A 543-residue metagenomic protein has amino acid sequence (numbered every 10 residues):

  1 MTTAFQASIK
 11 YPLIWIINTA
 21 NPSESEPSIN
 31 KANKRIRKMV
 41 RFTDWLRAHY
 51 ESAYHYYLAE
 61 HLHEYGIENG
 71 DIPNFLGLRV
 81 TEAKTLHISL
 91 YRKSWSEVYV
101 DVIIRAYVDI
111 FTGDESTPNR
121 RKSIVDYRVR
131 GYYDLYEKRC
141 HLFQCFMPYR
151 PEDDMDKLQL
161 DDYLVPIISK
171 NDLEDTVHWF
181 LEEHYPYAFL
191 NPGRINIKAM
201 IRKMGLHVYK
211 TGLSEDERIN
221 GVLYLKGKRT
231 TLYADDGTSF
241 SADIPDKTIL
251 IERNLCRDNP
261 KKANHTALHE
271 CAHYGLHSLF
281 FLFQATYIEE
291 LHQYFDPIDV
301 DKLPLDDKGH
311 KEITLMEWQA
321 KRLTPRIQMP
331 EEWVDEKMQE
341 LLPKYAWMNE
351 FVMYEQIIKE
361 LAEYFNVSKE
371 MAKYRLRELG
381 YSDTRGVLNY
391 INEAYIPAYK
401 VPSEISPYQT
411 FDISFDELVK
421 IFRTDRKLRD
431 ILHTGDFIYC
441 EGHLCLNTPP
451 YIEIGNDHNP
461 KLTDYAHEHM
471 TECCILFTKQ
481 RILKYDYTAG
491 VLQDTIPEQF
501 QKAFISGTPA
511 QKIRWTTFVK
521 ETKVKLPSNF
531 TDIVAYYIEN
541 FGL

Functional and structural regions predicted by a protein language model:
F5, Y11-A20, S28-R92, E97 (+1 more regions): Pan-zinc metallopeptidase signature
D101-S239: Contiguous, non-catalytic segments that form substrate-binding/exosite surfaces or channel walls
L173, G193, N264, L268 (+2 more regions): Hydrophobic (often cysteine-bearing) scaffold residues that line and stabilize catalytic clefts of nucleotide/cofactor
I201, A320, A372: Divalent metal-coordination and catalytic microenvironments
Y209-A267, C271-Q284: Active-site scaffold of zinc-dependent metalloenzymes
I219-D243, Y287-L303, F411-E417, F422: Charged, glycine/proline-rich intrinsically disordered loops and linkers
K261, H265, L276-K311, E340: Post-HEXXH active-site segment of zinc metalloproteases
K308-N349: Short helix/loop segments within enzyme catalytic domains that coordinate or immediately flank catalytic cofactors
